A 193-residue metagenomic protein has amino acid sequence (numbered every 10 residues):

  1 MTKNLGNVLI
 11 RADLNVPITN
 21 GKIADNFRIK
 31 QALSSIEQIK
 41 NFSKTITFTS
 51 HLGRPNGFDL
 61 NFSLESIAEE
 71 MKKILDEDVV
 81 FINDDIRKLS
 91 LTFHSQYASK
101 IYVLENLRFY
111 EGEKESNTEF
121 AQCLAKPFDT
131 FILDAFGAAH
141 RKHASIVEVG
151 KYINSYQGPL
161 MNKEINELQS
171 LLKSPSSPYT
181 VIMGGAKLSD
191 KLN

Functional and structural regions predicted by a protein language model:
M1-N193: Active-site loop-to-helix "anion-binding N-cap" substructures in soluble metabolic enzymes
